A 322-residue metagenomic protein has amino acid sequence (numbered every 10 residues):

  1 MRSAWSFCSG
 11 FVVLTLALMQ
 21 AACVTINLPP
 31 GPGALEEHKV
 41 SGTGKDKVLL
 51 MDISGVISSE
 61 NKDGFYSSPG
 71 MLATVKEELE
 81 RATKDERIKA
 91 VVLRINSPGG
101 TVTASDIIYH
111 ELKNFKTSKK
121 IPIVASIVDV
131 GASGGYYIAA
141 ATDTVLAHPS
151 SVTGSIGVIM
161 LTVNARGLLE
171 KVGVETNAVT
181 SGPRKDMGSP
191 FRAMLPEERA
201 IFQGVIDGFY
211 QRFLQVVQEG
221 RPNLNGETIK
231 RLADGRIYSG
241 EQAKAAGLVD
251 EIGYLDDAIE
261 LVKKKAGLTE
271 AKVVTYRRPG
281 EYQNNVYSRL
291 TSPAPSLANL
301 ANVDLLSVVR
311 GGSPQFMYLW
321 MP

Functional and structural regions predicted by a protein language model:
R2-A125, V130-S133, T142-H148, I159-P322: N-terminal organellar transit peptides
G154-I156: Flexible, glycine/proline-enriched loop segments at strand-loop-helix junctions that form or flank small-ligand binding
